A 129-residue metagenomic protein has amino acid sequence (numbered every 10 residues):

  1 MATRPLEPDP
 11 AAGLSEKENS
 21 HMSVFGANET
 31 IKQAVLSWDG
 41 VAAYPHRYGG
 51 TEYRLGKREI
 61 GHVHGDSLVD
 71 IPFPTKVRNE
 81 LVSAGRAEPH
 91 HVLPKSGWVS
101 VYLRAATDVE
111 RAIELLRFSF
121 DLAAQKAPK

Functional and structural regions predicted by a protein language model:
A2-K129: Charge-dense, helix-prone N-terminal extensions
